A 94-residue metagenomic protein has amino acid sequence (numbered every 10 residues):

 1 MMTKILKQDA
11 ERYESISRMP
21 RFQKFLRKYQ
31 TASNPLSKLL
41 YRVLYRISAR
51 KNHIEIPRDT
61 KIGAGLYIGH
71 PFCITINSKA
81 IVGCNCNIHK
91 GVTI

Functional and structural regions predicted by a protein language model:
M1-H53: Terminal amphipathic alpha-helical/low-complexity segments used for targeting or macromolecular assembly
E55-Y67, P71-N87, G91-T93: Beta-solenoid/beta-rich acyl/carboxylate-transfer cores
